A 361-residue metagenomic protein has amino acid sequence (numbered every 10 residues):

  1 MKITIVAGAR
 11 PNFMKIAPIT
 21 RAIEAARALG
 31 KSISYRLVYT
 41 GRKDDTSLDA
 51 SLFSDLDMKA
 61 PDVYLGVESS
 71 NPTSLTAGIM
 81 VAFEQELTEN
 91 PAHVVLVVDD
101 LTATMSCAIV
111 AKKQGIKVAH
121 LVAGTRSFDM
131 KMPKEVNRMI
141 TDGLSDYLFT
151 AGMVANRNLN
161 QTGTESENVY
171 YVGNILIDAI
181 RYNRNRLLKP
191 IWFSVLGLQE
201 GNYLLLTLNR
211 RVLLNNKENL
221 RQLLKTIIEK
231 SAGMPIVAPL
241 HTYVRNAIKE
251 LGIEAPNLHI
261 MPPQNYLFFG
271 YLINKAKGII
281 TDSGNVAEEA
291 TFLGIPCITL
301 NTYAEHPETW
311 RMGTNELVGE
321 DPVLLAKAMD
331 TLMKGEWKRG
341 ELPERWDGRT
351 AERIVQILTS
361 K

Functional and structural regions predicted by a protein language model:
M1-G233, Y243-K361: Nucleotide-activated sugar donor-binding and catalytic core shared by glycosyltransferases and related lipid-linked
I236: Glycine-rich, Lys/Arg-enriched anion-binding loops that position phosphate/diphosphate groups for phosphoryl
